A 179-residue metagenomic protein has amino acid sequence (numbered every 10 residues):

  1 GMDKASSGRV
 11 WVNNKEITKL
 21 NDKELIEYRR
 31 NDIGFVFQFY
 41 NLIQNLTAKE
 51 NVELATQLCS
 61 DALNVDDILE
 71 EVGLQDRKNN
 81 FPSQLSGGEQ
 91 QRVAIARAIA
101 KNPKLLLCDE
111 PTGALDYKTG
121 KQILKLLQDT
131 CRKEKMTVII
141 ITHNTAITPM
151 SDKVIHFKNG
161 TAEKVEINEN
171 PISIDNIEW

Functional and structural regions predicted by a protein language model:
G1-F157: ABC family nucleotide-binding domain
T161-W179: Conserved beta-strand-loop-alpha-helix hinge in the C-terminal portion of ABC ATPase nucleotide-binding domains
